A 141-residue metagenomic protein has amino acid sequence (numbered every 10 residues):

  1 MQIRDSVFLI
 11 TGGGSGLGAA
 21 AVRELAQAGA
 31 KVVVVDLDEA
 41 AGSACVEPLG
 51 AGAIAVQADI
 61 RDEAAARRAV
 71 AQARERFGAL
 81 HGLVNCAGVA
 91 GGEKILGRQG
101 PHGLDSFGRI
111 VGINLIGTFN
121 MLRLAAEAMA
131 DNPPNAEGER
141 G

Functional and structural regions predicted by a protein language model:
Q2-V33: Canonical Rossmann dinucleotide-binding motif of NAD(H)/NADP(H)-dependent dehydrogenases/reductases, specifically
I10-T11, N85-G88, A136-G141: Structural signature of the Rossmann-like NAD(P)-dependent dehydrogenase/reductase core
S15, A79-K94, T118, E127: Flexible cofactor-recognition loop at the NAD(P)H-binding site of Rossmann-like short-chain dehydrogenase/reductase
A28-C45: Conserved glycine-rich Rossmann-like NAD(P)H-binding loop of the short-chain dehydrogenase/reductase
E39-A40, A58-R68, L104: The beta1-alpha1 cofactor-binding region of Rossmann-like NAD(H)/NADP(H)-dependent oxidoreductases
R67, A90-G108, E127, D131-E139: Conserved mid-core segment of classical short-chain dehydrogenase/reductases
A71, I113-A136: Amphipathic alpha-helical dimer-interface segment in Rossmann-like NAD(P)H-dependent oxidoreductases
H81, V89, G100-N120: Catalytic Tyr-X3-Lys loop
